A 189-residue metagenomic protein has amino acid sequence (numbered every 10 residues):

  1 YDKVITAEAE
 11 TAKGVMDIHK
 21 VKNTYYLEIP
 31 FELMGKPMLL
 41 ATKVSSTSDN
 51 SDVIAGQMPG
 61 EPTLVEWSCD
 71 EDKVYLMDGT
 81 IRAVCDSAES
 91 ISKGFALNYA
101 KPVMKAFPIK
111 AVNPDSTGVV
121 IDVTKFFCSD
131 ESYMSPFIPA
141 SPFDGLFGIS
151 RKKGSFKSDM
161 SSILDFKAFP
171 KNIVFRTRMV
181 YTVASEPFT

Functional and structural regions predicted by a protein language model:
Y1-T189: Auxiliary tRNA-acceptor-end handling modules of aminoacyl-tRNA synthetases
